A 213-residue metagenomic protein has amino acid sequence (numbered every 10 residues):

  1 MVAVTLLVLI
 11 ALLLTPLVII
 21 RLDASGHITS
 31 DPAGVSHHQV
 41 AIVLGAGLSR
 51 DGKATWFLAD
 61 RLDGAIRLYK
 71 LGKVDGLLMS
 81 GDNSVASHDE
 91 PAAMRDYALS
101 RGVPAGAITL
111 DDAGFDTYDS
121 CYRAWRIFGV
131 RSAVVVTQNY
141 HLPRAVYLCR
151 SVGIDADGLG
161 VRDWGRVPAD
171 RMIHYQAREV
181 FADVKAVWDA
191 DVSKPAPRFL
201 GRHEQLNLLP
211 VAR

Functional and structural regions predicted by a protein language model:
M1-V35, P197-Q205, L209-V211: N-terminal membrane-anchoring alpha-helices
V2-A3, F115-C121, H141-C149, V192-R213: Electropositive, surface-exposed helix/loop patches at the edges of structured domains that serve as adaptable
V18-A177: A structural signal for short, hydrophobic/glycine-enriched beta-strand patches
G102, V152-I154, F181-D183, R202-N207: Short, highly charged low-complexity linear segments
I173-A196: A transmembrane-helix-recognition feature enriched in membrane-embedded lipid enzymes and envelope glyco-/phospholipid
